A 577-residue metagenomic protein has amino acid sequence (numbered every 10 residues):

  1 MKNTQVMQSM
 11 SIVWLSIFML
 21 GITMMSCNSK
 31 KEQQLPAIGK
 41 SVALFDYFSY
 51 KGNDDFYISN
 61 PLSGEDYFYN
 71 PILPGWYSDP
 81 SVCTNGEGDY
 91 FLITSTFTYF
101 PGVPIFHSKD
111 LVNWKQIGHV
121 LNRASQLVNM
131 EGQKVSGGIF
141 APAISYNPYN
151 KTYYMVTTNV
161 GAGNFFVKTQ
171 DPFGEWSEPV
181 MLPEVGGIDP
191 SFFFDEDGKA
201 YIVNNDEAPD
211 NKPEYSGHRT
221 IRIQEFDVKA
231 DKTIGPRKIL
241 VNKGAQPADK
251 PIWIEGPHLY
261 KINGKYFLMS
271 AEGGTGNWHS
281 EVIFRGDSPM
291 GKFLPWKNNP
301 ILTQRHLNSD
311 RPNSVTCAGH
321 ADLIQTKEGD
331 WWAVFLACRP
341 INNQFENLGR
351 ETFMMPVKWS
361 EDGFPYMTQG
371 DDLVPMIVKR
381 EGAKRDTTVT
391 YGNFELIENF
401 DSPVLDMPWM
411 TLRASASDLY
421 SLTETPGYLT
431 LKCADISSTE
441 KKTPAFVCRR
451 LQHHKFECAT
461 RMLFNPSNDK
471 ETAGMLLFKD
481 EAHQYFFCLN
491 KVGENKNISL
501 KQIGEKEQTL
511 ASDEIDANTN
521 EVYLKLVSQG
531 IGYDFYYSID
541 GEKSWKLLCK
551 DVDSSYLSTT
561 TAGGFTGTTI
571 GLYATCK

Functional and structural regions predicted by a protein language model:
M1-P36: Bacterial Sec-dependent N-terminal signal peptides
C27-K577: Carbohydrate-active catalytic/glycan-binding domains of CAZyme proteins, especially the secreted or lumenal ectodomains
